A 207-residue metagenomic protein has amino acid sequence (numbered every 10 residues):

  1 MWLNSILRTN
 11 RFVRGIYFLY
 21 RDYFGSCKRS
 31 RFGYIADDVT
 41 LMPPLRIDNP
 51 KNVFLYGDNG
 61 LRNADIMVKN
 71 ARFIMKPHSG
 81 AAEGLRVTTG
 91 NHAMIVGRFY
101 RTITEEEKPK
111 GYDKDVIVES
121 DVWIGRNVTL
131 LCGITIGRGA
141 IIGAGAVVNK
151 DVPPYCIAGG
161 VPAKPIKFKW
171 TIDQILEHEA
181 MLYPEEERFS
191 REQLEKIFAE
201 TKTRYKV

Functional and structural regions predicted by a protein language model:
M1-R31, A36-D38, H78, L85 (+5 more regions): Terminal amphipathic alpha-helical/low-complexity segments used for targeting or macromolecular assembly
L45-I134, V161, K169-W170: Flexible, glycine/small-residue-enriched loop-and-beta-strand segment within the central core of proteins
L55, G133-G159, A163, I172-H178: C-terminal/domain-terminus segments
